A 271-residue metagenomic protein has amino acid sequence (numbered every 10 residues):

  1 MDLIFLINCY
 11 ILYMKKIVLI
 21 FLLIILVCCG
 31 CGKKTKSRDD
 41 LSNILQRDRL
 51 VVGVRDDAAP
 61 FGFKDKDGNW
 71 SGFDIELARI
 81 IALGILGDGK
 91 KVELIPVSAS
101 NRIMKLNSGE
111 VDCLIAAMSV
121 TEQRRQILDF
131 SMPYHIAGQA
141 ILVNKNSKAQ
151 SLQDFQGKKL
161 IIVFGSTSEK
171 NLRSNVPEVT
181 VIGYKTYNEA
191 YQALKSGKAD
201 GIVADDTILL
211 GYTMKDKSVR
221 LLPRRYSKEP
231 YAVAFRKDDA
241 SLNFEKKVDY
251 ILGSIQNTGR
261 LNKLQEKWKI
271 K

Functional and structural regions predicted by a protein language model:
V27-G30: C-terminal motif of bacterial Sec signal peptides marking the signal peptidase cleavage site
G32-T35, I75-E76, I80-G84, Q153 (+3 more regions): Extended ligand-binding regions for polar small-molecule ligands
T35-L114: Extracytoplasmic small-molecule ligand-binding "clamshell" domains of the periplasmic binding protein/Venus flytrap
D39, V92-M104, T167, I182-Q192 (+2 more regions): Short helix-initiation/N-cap motifs at beta->coil->alpha
V54-P60, W70-I85, S119, A137-K185 (+2 more regions): Bilobed "Venus flytrap"/periplasmic-binding protein-like clamshell domains and structurally analogous long
D56, H135-V143, D206, L210-G253 (+1 more regions): Periplasmic-binding protein-like
R79, L83, K91-D154, S218-Y226: Acidic, polar ligand-binding/catalytic clefts
D112-A116, D200-D205: Paired acidic/hydrophobic, glycine-rich loop segments that form the ligand-binding mouth/hinge of periplasmic-binding
